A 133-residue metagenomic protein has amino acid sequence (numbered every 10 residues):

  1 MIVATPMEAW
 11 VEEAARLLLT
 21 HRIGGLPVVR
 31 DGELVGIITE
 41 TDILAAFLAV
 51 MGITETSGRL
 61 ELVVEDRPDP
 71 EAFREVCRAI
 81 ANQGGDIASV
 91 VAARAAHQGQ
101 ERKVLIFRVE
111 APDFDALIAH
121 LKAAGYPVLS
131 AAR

Functional and structural regions predicted by a protein language model:
M1-L17, V28-V29, L34-V35, E55-P70 (+1 more regions): Bateman/CBS regulatory modules and CBS-like beta-alpha motifs in cytosolic regions of diverse proteins
A4, I37, F107-E110: Active-site-adjacent beta-strand anchor residues
H21: Active-site charged/polar residues at nucleotide-handling catalytic sites that mediate phosphoryl, nucleotidyl
G24, V29, V35-I43, P127: Short hydrophobic beta-strand motif reused across regulatory alpha/beta modules
L44-L48: Internal alpha/beta loop-helix hairpins
A49-R133: A conserved regulatory-domain signal marking ACT and ACT-like small-molecule sensing domains and adjacent regulatory
